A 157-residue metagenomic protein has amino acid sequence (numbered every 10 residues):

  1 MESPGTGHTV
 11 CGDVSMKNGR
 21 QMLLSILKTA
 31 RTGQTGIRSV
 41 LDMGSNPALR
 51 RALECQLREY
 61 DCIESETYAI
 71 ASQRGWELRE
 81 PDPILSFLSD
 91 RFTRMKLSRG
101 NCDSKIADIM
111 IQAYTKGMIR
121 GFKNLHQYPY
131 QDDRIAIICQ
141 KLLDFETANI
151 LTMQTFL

Functional and structural regions predicted by a protein language model:
E2-H8, S65, A69-M118: Carboxylate-rich helix-loop segments that flank metal/cofactor sites and access channels in metalloenzymes
E2-K28, L88, T155: N-terminal/domain-start segments enriched in small and hydrophobic, helix-friendly residues, covering either
H8-G12, S39, C55-R58, C62 (+1 more regions): Long, non-catalytic architectural segments outside compact domain cores
N18-I26, P47-S65, D103-I109, D132-F145: Alpha-helical scaffold segments that form or flank carboxylate-/histidine-based iron centers
M22-D42, S89-R134, I138: Acidic/histidine-rich alpha-helical segments that form the ligand environment of transition-metal centers
G44-P47, T67, R74, Y128 (+1 more regions): Hydrophobic stripe of amphipathic alpha-helices that form coiled-coil interfaces
A148-F156: Charged phosphate-binding loop/patch that engages nucleotide di/tri-phosphates or the phosphate backbone of nucleic
